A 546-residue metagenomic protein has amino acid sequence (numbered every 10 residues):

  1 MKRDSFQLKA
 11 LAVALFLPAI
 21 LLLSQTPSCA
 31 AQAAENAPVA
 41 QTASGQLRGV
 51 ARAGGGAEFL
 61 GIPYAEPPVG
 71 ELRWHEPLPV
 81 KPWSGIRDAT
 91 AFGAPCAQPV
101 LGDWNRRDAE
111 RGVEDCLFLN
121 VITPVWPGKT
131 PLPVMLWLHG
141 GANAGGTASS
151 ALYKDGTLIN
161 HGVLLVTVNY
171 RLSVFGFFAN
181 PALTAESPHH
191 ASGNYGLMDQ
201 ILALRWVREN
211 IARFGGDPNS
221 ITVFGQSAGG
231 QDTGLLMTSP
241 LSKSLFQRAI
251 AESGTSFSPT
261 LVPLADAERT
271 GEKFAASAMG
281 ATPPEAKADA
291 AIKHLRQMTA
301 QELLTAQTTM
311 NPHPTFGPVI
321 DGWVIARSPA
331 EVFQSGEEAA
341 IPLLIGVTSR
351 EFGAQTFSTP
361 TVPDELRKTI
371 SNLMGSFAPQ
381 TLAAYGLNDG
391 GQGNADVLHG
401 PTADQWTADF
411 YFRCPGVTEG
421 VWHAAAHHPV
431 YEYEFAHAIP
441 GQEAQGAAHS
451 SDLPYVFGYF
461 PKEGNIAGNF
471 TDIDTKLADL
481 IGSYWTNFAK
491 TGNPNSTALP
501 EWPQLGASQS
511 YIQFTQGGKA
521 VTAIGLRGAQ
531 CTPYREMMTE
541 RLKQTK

Functional and structural regions predicted by a protein language model:
M1-L15: Bacterial N-terminal signal peptides that target proteins for export
A12-Q25: Bacterial N-terminal signal peptides
A30-N194, P218, E463-I481, K490-E501 (+3 more regions): Non-catalytic accessory segments of hydrolases
S44, E114-F118, P133, G162 (+7 more regions): Extracellular structured ligand-interaction cores
L101-D289, W323-F357: Serine-hydrolase-like catalytic core of hydrolytic proteins
R171-V174, F224-A228, E434-Q442, L499-G506 (+1 more regions): Short, solvent-exposed turn/loop segments enriched in Gly/Ser/Thr/Pro and often Arg
R248, S256-F257, H294-Q297, Q301-D472 (+2 more regions): Substrate-gating cap/lid region and adjacent catalytic-acid/histidine neighborhood within extracellular/lumenal
G420, A424, Q442-A447, V521-K546: C-terminal lobe and pocket-closing loops of periplasmic/extracytoplasmic Venus-flytrap solute-binding proteins
